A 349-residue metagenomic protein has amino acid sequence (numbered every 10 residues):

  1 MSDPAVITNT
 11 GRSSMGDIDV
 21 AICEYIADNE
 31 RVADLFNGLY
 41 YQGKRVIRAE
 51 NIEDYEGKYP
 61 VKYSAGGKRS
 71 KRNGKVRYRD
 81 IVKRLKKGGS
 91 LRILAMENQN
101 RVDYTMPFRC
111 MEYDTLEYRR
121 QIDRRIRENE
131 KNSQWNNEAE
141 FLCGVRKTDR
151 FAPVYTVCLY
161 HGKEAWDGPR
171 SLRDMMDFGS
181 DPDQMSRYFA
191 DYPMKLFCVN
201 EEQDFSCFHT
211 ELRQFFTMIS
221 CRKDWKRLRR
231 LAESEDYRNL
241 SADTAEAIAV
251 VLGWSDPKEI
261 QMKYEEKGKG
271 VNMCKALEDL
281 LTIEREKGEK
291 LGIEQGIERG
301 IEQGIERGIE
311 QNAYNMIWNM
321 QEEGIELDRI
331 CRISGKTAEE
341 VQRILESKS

Functional and structural regions predicted by a protein language model:
M1-S349: Elongated, amphipathic alpha-helical interaction scaffolds
